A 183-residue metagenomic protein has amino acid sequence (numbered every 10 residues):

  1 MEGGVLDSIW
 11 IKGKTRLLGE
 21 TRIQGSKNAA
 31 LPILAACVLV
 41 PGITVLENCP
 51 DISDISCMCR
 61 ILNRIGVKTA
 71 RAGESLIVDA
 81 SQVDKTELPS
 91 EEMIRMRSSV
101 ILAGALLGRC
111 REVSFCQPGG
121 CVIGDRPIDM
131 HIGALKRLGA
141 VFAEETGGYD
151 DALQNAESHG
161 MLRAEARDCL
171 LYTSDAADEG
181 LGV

Functional and structural regions predicted by a protein language model:
M1-S174: Structural preference for solvent-exposed beta-strand-turn elements and adjacent flexible terminal/loop segments within
Y172-V183: Single conserved hydrophobic/aromatic residue that forms the stacking wall/gate of nucleotide- or nucleobase-binding
